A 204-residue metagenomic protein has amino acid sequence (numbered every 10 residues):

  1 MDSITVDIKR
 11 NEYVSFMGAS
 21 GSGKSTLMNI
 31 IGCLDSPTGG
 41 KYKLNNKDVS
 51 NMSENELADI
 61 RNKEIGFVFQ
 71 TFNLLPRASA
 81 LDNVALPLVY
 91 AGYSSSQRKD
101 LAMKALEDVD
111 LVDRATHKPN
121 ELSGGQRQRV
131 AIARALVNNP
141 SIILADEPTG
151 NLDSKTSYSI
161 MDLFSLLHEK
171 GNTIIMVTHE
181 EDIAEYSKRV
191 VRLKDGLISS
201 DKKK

Functional and structural regions predicted by a protein language model:
M1-L193: ABC family nucleotide-binding domain
D7, K203-K204: C-terminal end-of-chain micro-motif
V190-K202: H-loop (His-switch) and adjacent beta-strand-loop-beta switch element of ABC-type ATPase nucleotide-binding domains
